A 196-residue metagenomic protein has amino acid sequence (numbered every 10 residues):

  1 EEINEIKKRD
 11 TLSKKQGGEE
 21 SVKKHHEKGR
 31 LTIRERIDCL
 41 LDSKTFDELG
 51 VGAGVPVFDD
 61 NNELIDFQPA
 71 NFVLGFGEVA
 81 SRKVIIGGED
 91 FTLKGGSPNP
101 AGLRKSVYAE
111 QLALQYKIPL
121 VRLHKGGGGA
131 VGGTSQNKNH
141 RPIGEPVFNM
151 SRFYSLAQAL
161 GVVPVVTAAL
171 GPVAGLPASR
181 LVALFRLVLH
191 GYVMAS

Functional and structural regions predicted by a protein language model:
E1-T167, P172, P177, A183-A195: Terminal-region recognition feature
